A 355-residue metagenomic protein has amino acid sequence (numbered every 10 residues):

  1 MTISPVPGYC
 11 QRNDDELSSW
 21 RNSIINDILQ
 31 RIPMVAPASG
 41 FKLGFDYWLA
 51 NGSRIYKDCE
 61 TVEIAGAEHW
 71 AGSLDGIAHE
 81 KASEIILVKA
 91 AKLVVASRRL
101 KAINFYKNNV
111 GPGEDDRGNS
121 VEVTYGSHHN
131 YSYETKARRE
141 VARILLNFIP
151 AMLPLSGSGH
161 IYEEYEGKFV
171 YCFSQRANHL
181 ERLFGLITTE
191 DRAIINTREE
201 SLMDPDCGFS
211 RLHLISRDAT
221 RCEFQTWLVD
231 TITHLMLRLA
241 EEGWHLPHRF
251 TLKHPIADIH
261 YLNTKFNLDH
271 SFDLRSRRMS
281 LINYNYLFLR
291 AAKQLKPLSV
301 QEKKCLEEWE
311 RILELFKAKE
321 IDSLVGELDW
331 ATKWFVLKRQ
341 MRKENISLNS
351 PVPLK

Functional and structural regions predicted by a protein language model:
M1-N108, G113, V123, R143-E163 (+2 more regions): Terminal catalytic/cofactor-binding subdomain
T61, H128-N130, V170, R211: A generic structural signal for beta-strand entry/edge sites
N109-V110, D116-E134: Histidine-centered divalent-metal-coordination microenvironment in nucleic-acid enzymes
R138-E140: A short alpha->loop->secondary-structure connector
Y165-G167: Long amphipathic N-terminal alpha/beta scaffold segment
F173-S174: Extended amphipathic ligand-handling, pore-lining, and cofactor/metal-binding catalytic surfaces
L180-R182: Acidic pyrophosphate-coordinating catalytic loop
